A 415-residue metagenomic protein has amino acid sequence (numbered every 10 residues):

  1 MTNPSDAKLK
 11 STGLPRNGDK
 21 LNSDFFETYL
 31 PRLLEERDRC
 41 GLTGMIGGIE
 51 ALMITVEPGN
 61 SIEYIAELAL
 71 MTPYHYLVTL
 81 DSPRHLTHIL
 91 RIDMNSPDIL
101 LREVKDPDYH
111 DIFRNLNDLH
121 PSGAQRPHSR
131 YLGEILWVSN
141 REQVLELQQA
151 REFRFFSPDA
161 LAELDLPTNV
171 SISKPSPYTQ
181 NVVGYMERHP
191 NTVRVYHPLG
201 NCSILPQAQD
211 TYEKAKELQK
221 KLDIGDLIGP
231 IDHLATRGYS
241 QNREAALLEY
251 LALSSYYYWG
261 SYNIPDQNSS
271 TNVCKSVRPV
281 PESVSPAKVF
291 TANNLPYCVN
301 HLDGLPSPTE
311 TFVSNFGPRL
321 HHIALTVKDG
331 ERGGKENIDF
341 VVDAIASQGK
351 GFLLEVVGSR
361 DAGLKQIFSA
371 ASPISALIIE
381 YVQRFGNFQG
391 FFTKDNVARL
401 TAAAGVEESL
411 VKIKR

Functional and structural regions predicted by a protein language model:
M1, L21, T28, L34-D111: Hydrophobic, helix-prone linear segments
T2-M45, T79, L90-I92, I99 (+4 more regions): Vicinal oxygen chelate
D38, L80-D81, K105-R126, S176-P177 (+3 more regions): ER-lumen resident redox/N-glycosylation machinery signature
G47-G59, F113-R154, S171-P175, P230-Q241 (+1 more regions): Vicinal oxygen chelate
E50, T55, Y64, D226-P265: Conserved small-residue-rich
G59-H75, Q148-A150, Q241-Y258, F340-Q348: Amphipathic alpha-helical segments
L68-A69, Y131-E134, N181-V183, Y250: Extended low-polarity, hydrophobic cluster-rich segments
Y256-N315, L320-H322: Long, well-ordered mid-to-C-terminal structural blocks that present hydrophobic/aromatic surfaces
